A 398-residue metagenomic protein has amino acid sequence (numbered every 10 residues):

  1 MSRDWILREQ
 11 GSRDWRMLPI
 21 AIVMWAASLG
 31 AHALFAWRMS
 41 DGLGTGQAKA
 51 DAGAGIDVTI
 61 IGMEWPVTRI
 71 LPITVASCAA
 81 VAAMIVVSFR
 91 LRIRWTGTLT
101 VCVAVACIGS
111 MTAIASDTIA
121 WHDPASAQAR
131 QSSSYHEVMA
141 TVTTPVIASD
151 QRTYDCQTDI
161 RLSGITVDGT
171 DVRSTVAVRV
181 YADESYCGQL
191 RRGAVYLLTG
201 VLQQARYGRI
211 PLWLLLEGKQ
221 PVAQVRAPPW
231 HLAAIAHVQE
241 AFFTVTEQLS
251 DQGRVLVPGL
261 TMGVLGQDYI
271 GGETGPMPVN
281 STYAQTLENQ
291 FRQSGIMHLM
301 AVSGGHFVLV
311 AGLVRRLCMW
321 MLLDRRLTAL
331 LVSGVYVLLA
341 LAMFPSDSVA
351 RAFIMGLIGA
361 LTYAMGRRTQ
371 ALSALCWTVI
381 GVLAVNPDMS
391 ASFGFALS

Functional and structural regions predicted by a protein language model:
M1-H298: Hydrophobic secondary-structure signal with a strong preference for alpha-helical segments in membranes
A27, N280-S398: Hydrophobic alpha-helical transmembrane segments in multi-pass membrane proteins
